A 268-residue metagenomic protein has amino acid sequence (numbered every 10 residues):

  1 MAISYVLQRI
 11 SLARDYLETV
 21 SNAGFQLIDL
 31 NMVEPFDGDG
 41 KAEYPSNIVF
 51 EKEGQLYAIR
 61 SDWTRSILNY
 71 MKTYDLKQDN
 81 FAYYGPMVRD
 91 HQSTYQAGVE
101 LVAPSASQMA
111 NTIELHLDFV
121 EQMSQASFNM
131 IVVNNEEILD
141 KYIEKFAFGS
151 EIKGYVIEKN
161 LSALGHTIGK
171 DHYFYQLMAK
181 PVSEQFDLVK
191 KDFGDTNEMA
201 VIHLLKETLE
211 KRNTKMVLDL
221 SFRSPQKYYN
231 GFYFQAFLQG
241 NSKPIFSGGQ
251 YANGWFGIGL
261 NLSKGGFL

Functional and structural regions predicted by a protein language model:
M1-L268: TRNA-recognition modules of translation machinery and tRNA-sensing kinases, especially anticodon-binding
